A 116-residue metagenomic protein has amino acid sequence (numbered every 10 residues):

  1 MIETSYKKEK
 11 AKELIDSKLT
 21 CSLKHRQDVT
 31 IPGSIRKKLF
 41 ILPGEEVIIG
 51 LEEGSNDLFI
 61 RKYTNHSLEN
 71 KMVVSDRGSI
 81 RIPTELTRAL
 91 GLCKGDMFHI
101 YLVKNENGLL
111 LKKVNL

Functional and structural regions predicted by a protein language model:
T4, A11, E69-S75: DNA polymerase sliding clamps and clamp-related checkpoint/processivity subunits
T4-S5, H99: Histidine-dependent nucleotide/RNA phosphoesterase domain, centered on the 2H-phosphoesterase fold with its duplicated
K12-H66: Acidic (E/D-rich), amphipathic helical modules within compact regulatory domains
T20-K24, L42, K71-V74, C93 (+1 more regions): Alpha-crystallin/small heat shock protein
H25-F40, S75-G91: Short beta-strand-centered segments at strand-helix junctions
F40-D57, G91-L110: A short beta-strand-loop micro-motif that forms or neighbors metal/cofactor- and ligand-binding patches at active-site
Y63-E69, V114-L116: Short, compositionally biased
